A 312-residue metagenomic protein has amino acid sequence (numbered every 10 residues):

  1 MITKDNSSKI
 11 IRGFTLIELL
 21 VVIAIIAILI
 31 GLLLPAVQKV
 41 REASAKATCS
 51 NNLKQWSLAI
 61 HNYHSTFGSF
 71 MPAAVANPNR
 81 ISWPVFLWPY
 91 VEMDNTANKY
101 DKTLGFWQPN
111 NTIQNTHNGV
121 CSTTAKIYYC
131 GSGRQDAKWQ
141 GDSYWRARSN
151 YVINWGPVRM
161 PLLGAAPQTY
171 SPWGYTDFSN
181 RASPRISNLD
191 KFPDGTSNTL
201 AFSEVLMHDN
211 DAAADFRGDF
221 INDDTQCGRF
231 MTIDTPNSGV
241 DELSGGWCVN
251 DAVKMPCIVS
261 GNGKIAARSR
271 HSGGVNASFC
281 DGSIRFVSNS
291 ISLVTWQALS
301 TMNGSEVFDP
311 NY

Functional and structural regions predicted by a protein language model:
M1-K9: N-terminal secretory signal peptides that target proteins for export/translocation
T3, F14-I17, V21, L58 (+2 more regions): Generic hydrophobic-segment detector
I10-A45, Q55: N-terminal single-pass transmembrane signal-anchor helix
A43-Y312: Surface-exposed loop/linker segments characteristic of extracytoplasmic
